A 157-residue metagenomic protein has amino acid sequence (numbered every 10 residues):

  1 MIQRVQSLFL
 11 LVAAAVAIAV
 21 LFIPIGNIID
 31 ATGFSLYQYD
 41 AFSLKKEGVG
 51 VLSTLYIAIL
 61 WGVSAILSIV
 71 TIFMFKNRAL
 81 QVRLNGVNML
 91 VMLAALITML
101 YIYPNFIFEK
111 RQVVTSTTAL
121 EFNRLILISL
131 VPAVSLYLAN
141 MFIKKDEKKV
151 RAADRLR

Functional and structural regions predicted by a protein language model:
I2-F9, G50-I57, R78-N85, T118-L125: Membrane-interface helix-boundary signature
R4-I25: N-terminal signal-anchor transmembrane alpha helix
Q6-A13, W61-N77, A133-K148: Transmembrane alpha-helical segments in integral membrane proteins
A19-F42: Membrane-helix exit/juxtamembrane interface segments
A41-G62: Interfacial helix-start motif at the membrane-water boundary
V70-L93, V150-R157: Cytoplasmic juxtamembrane regions at transmembrane-helix boundaries
L96-R157: Alpha-helical transmembrane segments of multi-pass integral membrane proteins, characterized by long hydrophobic
